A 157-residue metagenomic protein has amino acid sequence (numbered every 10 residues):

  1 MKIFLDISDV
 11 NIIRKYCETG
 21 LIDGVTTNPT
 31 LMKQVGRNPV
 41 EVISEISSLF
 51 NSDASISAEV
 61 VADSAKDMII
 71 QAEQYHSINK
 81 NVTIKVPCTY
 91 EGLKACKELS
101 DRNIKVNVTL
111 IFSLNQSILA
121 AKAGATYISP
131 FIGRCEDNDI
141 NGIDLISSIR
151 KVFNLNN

Functional and structural regions predicted by a protein language model:
M1-I3, V106: Short N-terminal helix-initiation segments at or just after the protein's N-terminus
I3-L5, D9-R14, T19-I22, T27-E98 (+1 more regions): Active-site beta->alpha loop and helix N-cap motifs at the rims of alpha/beta catalytic domains
R37-V42, D67, F112, D137-L145: Alpha-helix N-cap and loop-to-helix initiation/capping positions
I46, I84, V106-I111, I146: Hydrophobic aliphatic residue packing
K80, I104, A125: Short phosphate-binding/catalytic loops that engage adenosine nucleotides
Y90, N107, L114-N157: Catalytic alpha/beta core domains of metabolic enzymes, predominantly
L93-D101, F112-I118: Short, acidic loop-beta-alpha module within alpha/beta folds
